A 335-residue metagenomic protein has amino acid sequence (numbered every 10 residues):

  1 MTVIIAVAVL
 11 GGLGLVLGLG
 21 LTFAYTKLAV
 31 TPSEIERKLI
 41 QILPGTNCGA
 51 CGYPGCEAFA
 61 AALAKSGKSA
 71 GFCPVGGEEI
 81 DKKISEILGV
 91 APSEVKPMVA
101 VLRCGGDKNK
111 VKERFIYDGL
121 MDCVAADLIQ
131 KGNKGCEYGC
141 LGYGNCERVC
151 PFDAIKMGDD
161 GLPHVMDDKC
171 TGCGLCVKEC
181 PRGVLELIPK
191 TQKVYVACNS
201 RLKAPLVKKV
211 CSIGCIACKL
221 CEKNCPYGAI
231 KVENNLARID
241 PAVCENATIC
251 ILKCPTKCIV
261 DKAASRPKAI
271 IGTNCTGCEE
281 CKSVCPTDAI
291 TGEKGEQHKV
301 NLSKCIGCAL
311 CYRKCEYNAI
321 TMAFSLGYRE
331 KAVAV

Functional and structural regions predicted by a protein language model:
M1-L10: Feature marks short, highly hydrophobic, charge-poor N-terminal signal-anchor/signal peptide-like helices that anchor
L10, G14-F23, A50, V149 (+1 more regions): Transmembrane alpha-helical segments of multi-pass membrane transport proteins and ion-pumping complexes
T22-S33: Aromatic-capped interface at the extracytoplasmic side of an N-terminal signal-anchor transmembrane helix
P32-T46, L63, G67-F72, P92-E147 (+7 more regions): Ferredoxin-like iron-sulfur electron-transfer modules
P44-A62: Short extracytoplasmic
A58-E86: Extracytoplasmic/periplasmic/luminal assembly and interaction segments in envelope/secretory/respiratory proteins
K82, G89, K96: Glycine/small-residue-rich loop that forms an oxyanion/phosphate-binding "nest" at active or ligand-binding sites
V149-C150, E179-C180, C225, I251-C254 (+2 more regions): Cysteine-centered loop/knuckle micro-motif
